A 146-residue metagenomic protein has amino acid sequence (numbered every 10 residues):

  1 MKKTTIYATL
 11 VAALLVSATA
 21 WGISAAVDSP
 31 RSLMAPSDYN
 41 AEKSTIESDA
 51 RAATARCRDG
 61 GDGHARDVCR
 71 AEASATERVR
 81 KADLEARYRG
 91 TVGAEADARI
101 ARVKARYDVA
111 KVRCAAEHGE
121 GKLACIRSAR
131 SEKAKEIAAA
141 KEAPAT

Functional and structural regions predicted by a protein language model:
M1-W21: Gram-negative bacterial Sec-dependent N-terminal signal peptides
T4-T5, A20-T146: Mitochondrial intermembrane space
